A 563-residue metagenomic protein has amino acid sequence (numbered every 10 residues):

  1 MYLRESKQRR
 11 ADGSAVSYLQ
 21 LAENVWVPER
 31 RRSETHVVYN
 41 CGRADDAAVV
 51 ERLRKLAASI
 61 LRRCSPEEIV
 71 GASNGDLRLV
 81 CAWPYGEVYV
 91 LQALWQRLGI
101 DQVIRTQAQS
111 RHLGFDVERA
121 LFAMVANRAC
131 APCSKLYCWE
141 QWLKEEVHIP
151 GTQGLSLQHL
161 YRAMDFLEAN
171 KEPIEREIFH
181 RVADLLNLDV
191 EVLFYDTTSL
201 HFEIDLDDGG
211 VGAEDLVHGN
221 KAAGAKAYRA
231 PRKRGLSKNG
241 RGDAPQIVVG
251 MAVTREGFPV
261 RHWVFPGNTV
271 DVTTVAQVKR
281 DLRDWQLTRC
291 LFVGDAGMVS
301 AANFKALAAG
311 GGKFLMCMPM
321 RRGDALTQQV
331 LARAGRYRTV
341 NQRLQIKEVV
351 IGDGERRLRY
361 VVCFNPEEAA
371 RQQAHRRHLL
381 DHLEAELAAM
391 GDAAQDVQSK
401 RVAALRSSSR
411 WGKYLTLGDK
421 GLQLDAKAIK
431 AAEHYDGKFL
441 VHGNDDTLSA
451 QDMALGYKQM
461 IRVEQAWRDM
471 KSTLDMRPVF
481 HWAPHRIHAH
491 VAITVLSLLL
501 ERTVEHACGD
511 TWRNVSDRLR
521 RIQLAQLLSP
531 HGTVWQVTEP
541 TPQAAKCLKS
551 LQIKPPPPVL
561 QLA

Functional and structural regions predicted by a protein language model:
Y2-E5, A11-G13, S17-Y18, E23 (+3 more regions): Anion-binding and metal-coordination hotspots
E5-R62: Short, surface-exposed polybasic/aromatic micro-patch for ligand or macromolecular engagement
W26, Y39, K55-V70, M124 (+2 more regions): Acidic, glycine-enriched active-site microenvironments
A48-D116: Accessory, often N-terminal, substrate/partner-engagement and coupling regions that sit outside the core NTP/cofactor
